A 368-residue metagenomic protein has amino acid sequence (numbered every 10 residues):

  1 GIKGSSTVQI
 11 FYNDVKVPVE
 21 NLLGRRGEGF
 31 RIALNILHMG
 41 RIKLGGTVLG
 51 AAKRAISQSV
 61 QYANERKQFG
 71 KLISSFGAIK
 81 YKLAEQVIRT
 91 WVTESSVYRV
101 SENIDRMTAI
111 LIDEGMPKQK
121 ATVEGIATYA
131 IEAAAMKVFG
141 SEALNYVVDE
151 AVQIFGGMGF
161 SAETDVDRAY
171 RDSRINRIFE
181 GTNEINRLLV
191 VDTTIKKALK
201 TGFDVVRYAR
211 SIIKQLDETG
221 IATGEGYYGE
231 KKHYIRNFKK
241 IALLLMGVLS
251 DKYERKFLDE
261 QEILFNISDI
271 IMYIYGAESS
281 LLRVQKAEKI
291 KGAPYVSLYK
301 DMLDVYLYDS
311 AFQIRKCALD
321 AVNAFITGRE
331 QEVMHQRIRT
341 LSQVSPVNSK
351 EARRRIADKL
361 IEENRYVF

Functional and structural regions predicted by a protein language model:
G1-D14: Flexible, small-/acidic-enriched active-site or ligand-binding loops
I2, L22-L23, A33, F69 (+1 more regions): Short clusters of hydrophobic/aromatic residues that line enzyme substrate/ligand-binding pockets
F11, E28, I36-F368: Alpha-helical interface subdomain recognition
D14-I32: Long, acidic (Asp/Glu-rich), low-complexity accessory segments flanking structured domains
